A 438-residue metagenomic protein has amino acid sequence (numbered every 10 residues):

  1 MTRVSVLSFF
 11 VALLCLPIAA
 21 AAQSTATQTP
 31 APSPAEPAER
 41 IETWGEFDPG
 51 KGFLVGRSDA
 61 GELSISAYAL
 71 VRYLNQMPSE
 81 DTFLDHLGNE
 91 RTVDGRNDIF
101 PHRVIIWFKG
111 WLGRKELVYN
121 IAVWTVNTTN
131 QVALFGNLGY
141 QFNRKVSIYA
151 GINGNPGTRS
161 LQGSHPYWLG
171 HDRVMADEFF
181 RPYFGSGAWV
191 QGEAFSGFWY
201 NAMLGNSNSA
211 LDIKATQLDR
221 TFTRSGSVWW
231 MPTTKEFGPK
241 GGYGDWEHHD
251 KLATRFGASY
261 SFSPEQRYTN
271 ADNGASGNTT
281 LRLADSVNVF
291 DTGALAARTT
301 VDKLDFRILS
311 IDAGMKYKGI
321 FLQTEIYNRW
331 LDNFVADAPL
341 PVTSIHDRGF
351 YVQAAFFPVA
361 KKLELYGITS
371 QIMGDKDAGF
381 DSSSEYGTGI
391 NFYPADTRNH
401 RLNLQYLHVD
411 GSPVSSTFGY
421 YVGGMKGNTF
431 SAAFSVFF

Functional and structural regions predicted by a protein language model:
M1-E39: Cleavable N-terminal export/targeting peptides
L13-L14, T43, K51, T397: Prokaryotic Sec-type signal peptides and long signal-anchor helices with extended Leu/Ile/Val-rich h-regions
T27, P34-W44, P78, D250-F438: Outer-membrane beta-barrel pore domains
I41-R57: N-terminal carbohydrate-binding accessory modules
G52-P78, T82-F83, R91-A210, K214-E236 (+7 more regions): Outer membrane beta-barrel
